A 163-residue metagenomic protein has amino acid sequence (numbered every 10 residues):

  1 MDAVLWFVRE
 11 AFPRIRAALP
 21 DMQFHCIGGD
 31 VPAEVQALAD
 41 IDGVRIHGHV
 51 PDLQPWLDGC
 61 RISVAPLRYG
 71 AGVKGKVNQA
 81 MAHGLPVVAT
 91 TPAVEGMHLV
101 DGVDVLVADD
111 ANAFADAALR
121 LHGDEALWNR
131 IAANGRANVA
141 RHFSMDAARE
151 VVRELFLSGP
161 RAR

Functional and structural regions predicted by a protein language model:
M1-G59: Conserved catalytic-core segment of nucleotide-activated headgroup transferases in glycan assembly
D30, L67, G84, A89-A93 (+1 more regions): Nucleotide-sugar donor-binding loop of glycosyltransferases
G43, D58-G72, H83-P86, G96: Acidic donor-binding loop of glycosyltransferase active sites
Q54, K74, G102: Glycine-rich phosphate-binding loop at the start of an alpha helix
K76-Q79, P86-T90, L106: Short hydrophobic beta-strand element within catalytic cores of glycosyltransferases and related nucleotide-activated
T91-G102, L106-V107: Short acidic/histidine- and often glycine-rich active-site loop of Leloir-type glycosyltransferases that engages
G102-N112, R120-E125: Conserved acidic donor-binding segment of nucleotide-sugar-dependent glycosyltransferases
L127-R141, A148-E154: A short, well-ordered alpha-helix in the C-terminal region of glycosyltransferases
